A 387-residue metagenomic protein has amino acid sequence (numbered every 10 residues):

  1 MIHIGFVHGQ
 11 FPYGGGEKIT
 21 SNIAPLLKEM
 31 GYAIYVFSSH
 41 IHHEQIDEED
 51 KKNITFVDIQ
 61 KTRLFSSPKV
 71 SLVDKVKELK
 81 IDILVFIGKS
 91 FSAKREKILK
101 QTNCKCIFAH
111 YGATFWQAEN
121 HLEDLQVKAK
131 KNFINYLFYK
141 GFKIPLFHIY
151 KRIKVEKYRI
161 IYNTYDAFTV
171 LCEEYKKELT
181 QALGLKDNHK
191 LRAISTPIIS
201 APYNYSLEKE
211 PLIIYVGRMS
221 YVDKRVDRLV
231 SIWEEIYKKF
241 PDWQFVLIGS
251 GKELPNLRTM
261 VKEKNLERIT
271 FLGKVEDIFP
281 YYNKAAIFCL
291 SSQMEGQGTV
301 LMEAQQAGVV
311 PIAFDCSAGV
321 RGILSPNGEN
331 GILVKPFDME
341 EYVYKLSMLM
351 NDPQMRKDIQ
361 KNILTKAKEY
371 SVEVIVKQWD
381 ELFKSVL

Functional and structural regions predicted by a protein language model:
F6-G14, T20, L26-L64, Y175 (+2 more regions): N-terminal strand-loop element at the rim of the active site of nucleotide-sugar-dependent glycosyltransferases
E17-N22, P211, S220-E235, K252-R258: A conserved mid-protein helix/loop that constitutes part of the nucleotide-sugar donor-binding site
F86-S92, H110: Short His-centered aromatic/hydrophobic patch
F147-H189: A short, active-site helix/loop in glycosyltransferases that binds the activated sugar's phosphate group
K274, Q293: Aromatic "clamp/platform" in nucleotide-sugar-dependent glycosyltransferases that forms part of the donor/acceptor
V310-F314: Short hydrophobic beta-strand element within catalytic cores of glycosyltransferases and related nucleotide-activated
S325-E340, M348-Q354: Conserved acidic donor-binding segment of nucleotide-sugar-dependent glycosyltransferases
E341, M348, M355-E369, K377-E381: A short, well-ordered alpha-helix in the C-terminal region of glycosyltransferases
